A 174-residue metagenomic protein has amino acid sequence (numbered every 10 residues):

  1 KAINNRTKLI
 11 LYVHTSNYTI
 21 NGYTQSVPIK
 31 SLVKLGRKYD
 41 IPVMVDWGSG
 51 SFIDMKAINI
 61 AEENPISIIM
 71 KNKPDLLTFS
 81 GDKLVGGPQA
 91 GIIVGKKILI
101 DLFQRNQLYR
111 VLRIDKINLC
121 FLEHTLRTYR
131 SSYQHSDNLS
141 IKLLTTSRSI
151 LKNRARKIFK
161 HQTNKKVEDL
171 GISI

Functional and structural regions predicted by a protein language model:
K1-Y129, F159: Conserved PLP-enzyme active-site core in the AAT-like
N118-L119, E123-I174: Conserved PLP-dependent catalytic core of the aminotransferase class-I/II
